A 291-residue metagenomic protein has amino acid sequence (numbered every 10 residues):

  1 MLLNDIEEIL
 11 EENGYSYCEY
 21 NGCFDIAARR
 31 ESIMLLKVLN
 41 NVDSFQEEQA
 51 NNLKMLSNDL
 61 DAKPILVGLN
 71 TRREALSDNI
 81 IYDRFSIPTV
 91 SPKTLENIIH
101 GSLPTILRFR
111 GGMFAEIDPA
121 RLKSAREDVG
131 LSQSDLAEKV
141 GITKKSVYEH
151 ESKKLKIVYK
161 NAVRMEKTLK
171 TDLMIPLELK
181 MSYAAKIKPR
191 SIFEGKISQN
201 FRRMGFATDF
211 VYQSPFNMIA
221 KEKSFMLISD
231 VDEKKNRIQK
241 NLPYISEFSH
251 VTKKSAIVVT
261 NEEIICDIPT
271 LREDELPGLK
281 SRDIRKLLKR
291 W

Functional and structural regions predicted by a protein language model:
L2-D5, N13-I26, L177-P243: Helix-turn-helix/homeodomain-like alpha-helical modules used for DNA recognition and transcription-factor dimerization
L39-V90, P215, V231-E275: Catalytic cores of nucleic-acid endonucleases
Y82, R126, A137, E166: The alpha-helix within a helix-turn-helix
P104-E127: A short, Lys/Arg-rich alpha-helix, primarily the initiator
L122, L136-A137, V147-H150: Conserved hydrophobic/aromatic packing and binding residues within compact polymer-binding modules
G130-K145: Short alpha-helical DNA-recognition segment
G141-K156: Recognition helix of helix-turn-helix/homeodomain-like DNA-binding domains that insert into the DNA major groove
L155-I175: DNA major-groove recognition helix of helix-turn-helix/homeodomain DNA-binding modules
